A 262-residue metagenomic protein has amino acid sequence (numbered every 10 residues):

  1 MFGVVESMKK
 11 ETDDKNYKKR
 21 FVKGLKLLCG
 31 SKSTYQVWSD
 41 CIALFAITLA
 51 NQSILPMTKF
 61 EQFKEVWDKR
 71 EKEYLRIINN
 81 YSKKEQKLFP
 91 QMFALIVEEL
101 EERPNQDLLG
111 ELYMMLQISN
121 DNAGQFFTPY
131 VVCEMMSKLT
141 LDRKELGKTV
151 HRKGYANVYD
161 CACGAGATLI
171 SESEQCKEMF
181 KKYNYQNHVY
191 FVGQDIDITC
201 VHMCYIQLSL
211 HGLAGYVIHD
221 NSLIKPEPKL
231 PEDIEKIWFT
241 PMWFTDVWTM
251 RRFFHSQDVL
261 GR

Functional and structural regions predicted by a protein language model:
F2-F180: Class I S-adenosyl-L-methionine
F21, L25, I78, Q117 (+4 more regions): Generic alpha-helical secondary structure signal
V132-W238: Conserved S-adenosyl-L-methionine
K229-R262: SAM/dcSAM-binding transferase cores
